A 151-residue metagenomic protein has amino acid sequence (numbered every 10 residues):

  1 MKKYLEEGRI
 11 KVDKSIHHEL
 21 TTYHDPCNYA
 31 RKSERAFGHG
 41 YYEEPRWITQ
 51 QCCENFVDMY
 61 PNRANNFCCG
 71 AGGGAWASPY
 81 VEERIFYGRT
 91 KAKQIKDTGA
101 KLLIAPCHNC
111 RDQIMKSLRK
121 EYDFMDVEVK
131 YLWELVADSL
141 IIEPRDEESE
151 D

Functional and structural regions predicted by a protein language model:
M1-D151: Iron-sulfur cluster-binding electron-transfer modules in prokaryotic oxidoreductases
